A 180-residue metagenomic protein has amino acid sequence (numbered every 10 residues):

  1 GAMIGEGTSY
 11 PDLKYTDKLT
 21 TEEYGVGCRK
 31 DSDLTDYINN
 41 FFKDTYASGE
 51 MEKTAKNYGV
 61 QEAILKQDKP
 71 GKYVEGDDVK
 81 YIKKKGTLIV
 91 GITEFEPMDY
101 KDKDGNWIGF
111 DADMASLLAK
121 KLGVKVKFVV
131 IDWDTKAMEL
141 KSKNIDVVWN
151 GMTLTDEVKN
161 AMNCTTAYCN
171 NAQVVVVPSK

Functional and structural regions predicted by a protein language model:
A2-N39, E62-V74, C169-S179: Periplasmic-binding protein-like
G5-T20, S116, K120, K125-K180: Acidic, polar ligand-binding/catalytic clefts
E23, G86, D102-D104, T166-Y168 (+1 more regions): Solvent-exposed, flexible loop/coil residues
G25, P97-D102, V158-K159: A short acidic, helix-capping loop that chelates divalent metal ions and anchors anionic groups
K30, Y46-A47, T93, V177: A conserved hydrophobic position in a structured secondary element of the catalytic/binding core that shapes
Y37, F42-E62: Periplasmic-binding protein-like
S48-N57, E75-M152: Extracytoplasmic small-molecule ligand-binding "clamshell" domains of the periplasmic binding protein/Venus flytrap
K72-E75, F110, E157-N160: N-terminal post-signal-peptidase region of extra-cytosolic proteins
